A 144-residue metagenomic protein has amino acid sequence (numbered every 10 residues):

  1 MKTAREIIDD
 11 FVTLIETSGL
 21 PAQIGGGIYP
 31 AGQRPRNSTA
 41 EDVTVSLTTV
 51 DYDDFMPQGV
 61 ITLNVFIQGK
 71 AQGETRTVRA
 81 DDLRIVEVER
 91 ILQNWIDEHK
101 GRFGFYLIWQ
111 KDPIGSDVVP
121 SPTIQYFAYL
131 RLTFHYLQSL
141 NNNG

Functional and structural regions predicted by a protein language model:
M1-G25, L47-G144: Charged, amphipathic alpha-helical segments and their flanking helix caps
G27-T39: Short acidic low-complexity segments
N37-L47: A short, hydrophobic beta-strand-centered structural micro-motif
